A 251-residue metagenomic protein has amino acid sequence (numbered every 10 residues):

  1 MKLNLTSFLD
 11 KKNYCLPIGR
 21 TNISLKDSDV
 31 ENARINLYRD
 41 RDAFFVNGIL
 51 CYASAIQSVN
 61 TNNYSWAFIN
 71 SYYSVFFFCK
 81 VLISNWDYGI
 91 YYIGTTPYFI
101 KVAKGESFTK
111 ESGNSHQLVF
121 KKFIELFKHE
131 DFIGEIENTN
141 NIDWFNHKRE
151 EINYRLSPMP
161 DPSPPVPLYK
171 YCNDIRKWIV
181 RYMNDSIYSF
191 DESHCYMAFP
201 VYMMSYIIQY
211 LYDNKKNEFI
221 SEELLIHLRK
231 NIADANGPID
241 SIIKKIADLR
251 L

Functional and structural regions predicted by a protein language model:
M1-L251: Terminal alpha-helical segments
